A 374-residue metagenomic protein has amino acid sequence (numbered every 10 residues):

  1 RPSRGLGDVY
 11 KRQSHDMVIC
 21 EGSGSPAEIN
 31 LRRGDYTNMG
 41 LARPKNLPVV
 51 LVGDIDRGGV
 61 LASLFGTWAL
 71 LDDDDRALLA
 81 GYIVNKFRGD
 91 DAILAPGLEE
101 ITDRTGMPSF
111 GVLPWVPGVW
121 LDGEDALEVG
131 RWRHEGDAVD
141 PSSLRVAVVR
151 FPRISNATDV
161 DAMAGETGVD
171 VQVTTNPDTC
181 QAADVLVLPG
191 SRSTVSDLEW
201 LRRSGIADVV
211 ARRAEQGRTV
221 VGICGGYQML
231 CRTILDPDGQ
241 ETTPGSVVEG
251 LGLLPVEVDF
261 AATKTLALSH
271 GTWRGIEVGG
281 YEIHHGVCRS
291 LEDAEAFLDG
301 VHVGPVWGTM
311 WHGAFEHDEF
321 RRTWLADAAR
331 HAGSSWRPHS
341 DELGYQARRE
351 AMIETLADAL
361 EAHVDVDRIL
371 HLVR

Functional and structural regions predicted by a protein language model:
R1-Y10: Single conserved hydrophobic/aromatic residue that forms the stacking wall/gate of nucleotide- or nucleobase-binding
D16-N30: Switch II (G3) loop of P-loop NTPases
M17-I19, V50, I83, V187-P189 (+1 more regions): Structural motif
P26-A27, P48-L64: Conserved Switch II/interswitch segment of TRAFAC-class P-loop GTPases
R32-R33, D54, L61-Q172, N176-D184 (+2 more regions): C-terminal lobe/tail of nucleotide-utilizing enzymes
G34-I55: Inter-motif core of Ras-like GTPase G domains
K45-P48, L78-L79, E249: Short glycine-/polar-rich loops that comprise or flank the Walker A/P-loop and associated switch/sensor motifs
R192-G279: Cysteine-nucleophile active-site neighborhood
